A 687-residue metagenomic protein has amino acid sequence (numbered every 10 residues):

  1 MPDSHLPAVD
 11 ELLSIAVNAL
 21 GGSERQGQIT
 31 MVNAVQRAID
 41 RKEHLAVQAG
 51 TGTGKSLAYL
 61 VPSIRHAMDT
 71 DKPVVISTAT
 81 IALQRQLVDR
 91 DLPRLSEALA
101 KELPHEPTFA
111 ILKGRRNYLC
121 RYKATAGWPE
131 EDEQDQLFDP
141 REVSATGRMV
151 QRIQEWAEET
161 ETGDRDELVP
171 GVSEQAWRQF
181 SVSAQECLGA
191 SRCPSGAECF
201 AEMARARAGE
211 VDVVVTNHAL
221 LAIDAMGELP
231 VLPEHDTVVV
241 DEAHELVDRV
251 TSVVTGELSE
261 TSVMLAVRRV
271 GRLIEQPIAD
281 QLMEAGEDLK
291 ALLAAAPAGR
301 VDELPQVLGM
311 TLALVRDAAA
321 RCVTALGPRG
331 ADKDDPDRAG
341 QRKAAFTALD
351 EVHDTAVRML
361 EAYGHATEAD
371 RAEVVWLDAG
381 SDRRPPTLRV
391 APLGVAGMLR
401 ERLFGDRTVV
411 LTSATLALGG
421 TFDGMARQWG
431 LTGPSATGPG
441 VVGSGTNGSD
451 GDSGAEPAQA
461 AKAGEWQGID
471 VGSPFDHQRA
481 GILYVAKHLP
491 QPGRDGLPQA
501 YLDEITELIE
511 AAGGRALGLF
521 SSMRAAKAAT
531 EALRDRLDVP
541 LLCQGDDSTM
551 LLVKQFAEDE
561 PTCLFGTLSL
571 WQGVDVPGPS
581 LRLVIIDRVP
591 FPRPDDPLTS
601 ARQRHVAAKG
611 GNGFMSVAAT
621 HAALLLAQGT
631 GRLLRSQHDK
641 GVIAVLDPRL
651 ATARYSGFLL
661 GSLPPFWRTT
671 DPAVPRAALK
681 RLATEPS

Functional and structural regions predicted by a protein language model:
P2-N18, D71-P73, S77-D212, T324-D332 (+2 more regions): A substrate-engagement module of RecA-like helicase motors
P2-V47: Conserved pre-motif I regulatory segment
R41-V61: Walker A/P-loop
Y59, R65, A82-R85, D89 (+4 more regions): Signature of the SF2 helicase/ATPase Hel1-core->accessory helical subdomain module
P73-A82, V410-A414, R515-S521, V645-L646: Conserved RecA-like ASCE P-loop NTPase motor core of nucleic-acid helicases/translocases
Q175-D212, G227-L229, P328-K487, G496-D503 (+3 more regions): A contiguous, basic/glycine-rich beta-loop/short-helix subdomain that forms a polymer-engagement track
P474-F475, A486-G496, D546-A651: Conserved RecA-like P-loop NTPase helicase motor core
S521-G545: Conserved helicase motor "Helicase C" RecA-like lobe of SF1/SF2 P-loop NTPases
